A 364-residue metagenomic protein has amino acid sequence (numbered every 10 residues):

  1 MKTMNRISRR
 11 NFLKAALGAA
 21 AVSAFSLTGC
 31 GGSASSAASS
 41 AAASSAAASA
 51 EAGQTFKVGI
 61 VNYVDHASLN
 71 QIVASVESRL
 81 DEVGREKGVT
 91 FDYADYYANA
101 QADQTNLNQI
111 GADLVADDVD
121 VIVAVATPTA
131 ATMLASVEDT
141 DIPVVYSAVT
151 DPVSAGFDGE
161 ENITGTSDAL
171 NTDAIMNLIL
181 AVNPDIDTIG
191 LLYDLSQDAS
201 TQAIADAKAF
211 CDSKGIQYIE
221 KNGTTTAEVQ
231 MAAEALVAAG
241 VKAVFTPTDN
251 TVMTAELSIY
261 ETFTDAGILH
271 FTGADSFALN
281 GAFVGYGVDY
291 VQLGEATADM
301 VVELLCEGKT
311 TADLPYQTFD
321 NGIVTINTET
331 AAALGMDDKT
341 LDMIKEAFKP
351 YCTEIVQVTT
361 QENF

Functional and structural regions predicted by a protein language model:
M1-N11, A15-C30: N-terminal secretory signal peptides
L27-A43: Bacterial lipoprotein signal-peptidase II cleavage site
K57-E77, V83, A94-T105, S196-S200 (+1 more regions): Extracytoplasmic "Venus flytrap"
V76, G165-K214, T310, L314-A331: An alpha-beta-alpha
R85-D103, C211-T226: Short beta-strand elements in bilobed, periplasmic/extracellular small-molecule ligand-binding domains
D95-G156, D249-T264, I268-H270: Beta-alpha junction/loop-to-helix N-cap segments that form part of ligand/metal-binding clefts
S154-L180, N280-E295: Short beta-strand elements at the ligand-binding edges of bilobed clamshell
E303-F364: Hinge/cleft segment of the Venus flytrap/periplasmic-binding protein
